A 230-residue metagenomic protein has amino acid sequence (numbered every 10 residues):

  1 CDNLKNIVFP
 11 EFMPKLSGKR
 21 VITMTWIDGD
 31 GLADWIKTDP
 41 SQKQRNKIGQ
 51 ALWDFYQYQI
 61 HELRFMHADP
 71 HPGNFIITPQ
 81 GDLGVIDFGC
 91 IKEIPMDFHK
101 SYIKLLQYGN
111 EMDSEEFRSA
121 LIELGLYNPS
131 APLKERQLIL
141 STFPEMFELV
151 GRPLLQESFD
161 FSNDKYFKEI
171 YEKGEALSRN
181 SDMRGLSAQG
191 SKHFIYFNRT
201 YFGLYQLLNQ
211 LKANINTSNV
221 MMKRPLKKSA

Functional and structural regions predicted by a protein language model:
C1-A33, K47, L63: Conserved ATP-binding subdomain of kinase catalytic cores across diverse folds
C1-V8, F65, S114, L211-N216: Surface-exposed helix-capping loop/turn segments at secondary-structure junctions
G18, I27-G29, W35-A51, T78-A230: Helix-rich C-lobe and terminal helical cap/extension of kinase-like folds
T25, H67-D69, D87: Acidic active-site catalytic centers that drive phospho-/nucleotidyl reactions and related ester hydrolyses
I48-E62: P-loop NTPase nucleotide-binding module
E62-P72: Catalytic-loop of the protein kinase fold
G73-I77: Hydrophobic residue at the +6 position relative to the catalytic HRD Asp in the kinase catalytic loop
